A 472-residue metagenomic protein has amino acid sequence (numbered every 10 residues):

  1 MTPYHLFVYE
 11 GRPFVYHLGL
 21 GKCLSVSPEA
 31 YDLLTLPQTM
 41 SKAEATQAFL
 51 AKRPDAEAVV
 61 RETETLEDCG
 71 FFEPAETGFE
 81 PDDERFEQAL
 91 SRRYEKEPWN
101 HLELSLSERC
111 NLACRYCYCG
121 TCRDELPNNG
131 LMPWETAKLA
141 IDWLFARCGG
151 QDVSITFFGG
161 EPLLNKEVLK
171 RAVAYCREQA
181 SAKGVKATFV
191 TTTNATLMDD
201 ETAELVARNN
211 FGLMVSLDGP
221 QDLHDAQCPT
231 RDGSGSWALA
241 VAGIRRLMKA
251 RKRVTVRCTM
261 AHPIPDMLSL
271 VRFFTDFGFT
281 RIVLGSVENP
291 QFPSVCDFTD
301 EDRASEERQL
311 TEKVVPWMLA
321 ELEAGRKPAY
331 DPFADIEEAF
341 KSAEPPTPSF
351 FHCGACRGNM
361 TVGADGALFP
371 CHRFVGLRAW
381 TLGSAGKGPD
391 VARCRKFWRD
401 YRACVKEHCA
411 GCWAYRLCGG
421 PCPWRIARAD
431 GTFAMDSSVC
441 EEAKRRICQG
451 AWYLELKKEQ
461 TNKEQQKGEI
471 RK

Functional and structural regions predicted by a protein language model:
M1-P37, K472: Acidic, low-complexity/disordered tracts enriched in E/D and polar residues
A45-A56: Short helix-coil junctions and helix-kink-helix linkers
A58-T65, C69-E73, E80-E204, R208-N209: Conserved alpha-helical substructure of the radical SAM core
L139-F158, F397-Y401, M435-K472: Short Fe-S-cluster ligation motifs
L164-I282: Conserved AdoMet/S-adenosylmethionine-binding subsite of the radical SAM
A226-A238, R245-F351, A355: Radical SAM enzyme [4Fe-4S]-AdoMet core and its adjacent flexible, acidic and glycine-rich loops/tails across
S305-S342, H372-G419: C-terminal accessory region of radical SAM enzymes
R399-Q449: Cysteine-cluster motifs in flexible loop/terminal segments that predominantly coordinate metals
